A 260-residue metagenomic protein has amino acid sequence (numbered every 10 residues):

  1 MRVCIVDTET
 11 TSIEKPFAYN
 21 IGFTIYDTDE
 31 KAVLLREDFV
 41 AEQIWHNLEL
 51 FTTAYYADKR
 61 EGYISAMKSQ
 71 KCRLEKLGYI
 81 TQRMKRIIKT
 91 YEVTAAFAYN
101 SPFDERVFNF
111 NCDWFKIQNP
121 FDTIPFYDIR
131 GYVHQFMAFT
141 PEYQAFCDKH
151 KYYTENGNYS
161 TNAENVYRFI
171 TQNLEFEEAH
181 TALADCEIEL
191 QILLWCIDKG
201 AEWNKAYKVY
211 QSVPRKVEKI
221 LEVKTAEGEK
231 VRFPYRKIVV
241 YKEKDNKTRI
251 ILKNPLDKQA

Functional and structural regions predicted by a protein language model:
R2-N111: Conserved non-catalytic scaffold segment of RNase H-like nuclease domains
V3-E14, F126, V217-L221, A226-R232: Short, charged/polar N-terminal "headpieces" of proteins
Q43-K68, R130-C186: Active-site-proximal helix-loop-helix substrate-binding element of RNase H-like nuclease domains
S101, P125, A182-A184: Hydrophobic transmembrane-helix microenvironments that flank and shape a buried ionizable site
F103-Y127: Substrate-recognition/cap helix-loop segment adjacent to the acidic, metal-dependent catalytic center of Asp-based
F110-F115, F169-N173, I192-K199: Active-site catalytic microenvironments for nucleophilic, acid-base chemistry
H150-T154, L183-A260: Acidic two-metal-ion nuclease catalytic site recognized across multiple nuclease folds, prominently DnaQ/RNase D-T
